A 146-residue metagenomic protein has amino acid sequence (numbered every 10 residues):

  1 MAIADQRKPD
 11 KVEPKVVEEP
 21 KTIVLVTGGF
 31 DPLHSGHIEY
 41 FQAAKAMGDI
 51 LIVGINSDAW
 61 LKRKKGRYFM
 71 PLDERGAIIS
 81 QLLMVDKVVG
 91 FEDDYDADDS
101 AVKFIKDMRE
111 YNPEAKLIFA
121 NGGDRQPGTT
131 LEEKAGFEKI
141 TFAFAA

Functional and structural regions predicted by a protein language model:
M1-A146: Nucleotidyltransferase catalytic core that binds NTPs
